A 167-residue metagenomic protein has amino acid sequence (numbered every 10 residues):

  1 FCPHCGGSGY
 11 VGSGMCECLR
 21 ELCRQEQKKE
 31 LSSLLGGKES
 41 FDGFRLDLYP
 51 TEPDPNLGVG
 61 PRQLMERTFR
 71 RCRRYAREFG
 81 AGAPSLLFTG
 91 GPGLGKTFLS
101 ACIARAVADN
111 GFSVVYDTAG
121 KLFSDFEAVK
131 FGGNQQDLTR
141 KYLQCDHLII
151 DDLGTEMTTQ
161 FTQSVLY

Functional and structural regions predicted by a protein language model:
F1-E39: Interdomain "pre-motor" coupling segment immediately N-terminal to P-loop NTPase/helicase cores
C5, F44, S100, T118 (+1 more regions): Conserved RecA-like P-loop NTPase ATPase core
Y10, G120-F123, G154-T155: Conserved nucleotide-binding/hydrolysis micro-motifs of P-loop NTPases
G37, D42-L86: Pre-Walker A (pre-P-loop) alpha-helix and adjacent loop at the N terminus of AAA/AAA+ ATPase modules, a conserved
G82, R105-V115: Post-Walker A helix-loop "phosphate-sensing" segment adjacent to the P-loop in P-loop NTPases
G82-S100: Walker A/P-loop nucleotide-binding motif
G111-D125: Short beta-strand-centered segment that lines the nucleotide-binding/catalytic pocket of NTP-utilizing
E127, F131-Y167: Conserved nucleotide-sensing/catalytic segment adjacent to the nucleotide-binding pocket in NTP-handling enzymes
